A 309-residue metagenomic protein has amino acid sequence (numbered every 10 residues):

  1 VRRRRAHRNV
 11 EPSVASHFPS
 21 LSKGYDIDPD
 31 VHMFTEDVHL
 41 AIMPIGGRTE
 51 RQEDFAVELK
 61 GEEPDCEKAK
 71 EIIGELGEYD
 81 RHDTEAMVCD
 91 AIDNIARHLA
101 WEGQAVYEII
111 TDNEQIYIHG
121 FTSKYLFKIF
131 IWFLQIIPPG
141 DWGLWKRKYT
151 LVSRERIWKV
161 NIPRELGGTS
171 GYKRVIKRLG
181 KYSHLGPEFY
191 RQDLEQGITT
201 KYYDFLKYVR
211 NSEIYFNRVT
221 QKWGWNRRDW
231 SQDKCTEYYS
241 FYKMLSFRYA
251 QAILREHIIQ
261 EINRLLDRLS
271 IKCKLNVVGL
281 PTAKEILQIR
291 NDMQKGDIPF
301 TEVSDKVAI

Functional and structural regions predicted by a protein language model:
R2-R3, G47-E50, I72-G74, H82-D90 (+3 more regions): C-terminal helix-loop subdomains that flank or include functional centers
R2-V219, D292-I309: Structured, contiguous alpha/beta core segments that scaffold functional sites
Q221-W223: Hydrophobic, glycine/alanine-rich multi-pass transmembrane helices and their short helix-loop junctions in large
